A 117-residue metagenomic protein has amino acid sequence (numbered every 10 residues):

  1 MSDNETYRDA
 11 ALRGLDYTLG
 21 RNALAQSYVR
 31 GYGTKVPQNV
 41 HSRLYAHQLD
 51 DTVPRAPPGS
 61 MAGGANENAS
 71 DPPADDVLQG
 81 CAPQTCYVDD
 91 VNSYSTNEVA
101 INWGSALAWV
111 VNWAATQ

Functional and structural regions predicted by a protein language model:
M1-Q117: Aromatic (Trp/Tyr) and acidic
